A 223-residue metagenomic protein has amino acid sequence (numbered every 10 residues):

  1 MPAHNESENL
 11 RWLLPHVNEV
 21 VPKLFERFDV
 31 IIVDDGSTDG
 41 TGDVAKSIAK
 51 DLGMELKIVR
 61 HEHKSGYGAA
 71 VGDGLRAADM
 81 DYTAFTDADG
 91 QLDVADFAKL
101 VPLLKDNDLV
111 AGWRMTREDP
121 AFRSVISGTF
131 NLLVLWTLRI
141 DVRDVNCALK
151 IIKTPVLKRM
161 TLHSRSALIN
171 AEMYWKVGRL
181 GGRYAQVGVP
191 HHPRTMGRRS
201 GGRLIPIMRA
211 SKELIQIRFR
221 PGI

Functional and structural regions predicted by a protein language model:
A3-H4, V33-D35, H61: Conserved sequence signature across two-component system core domains
E6-N9, S37, Y67: Donor nucleotide-sugar binding loop of glycosyltransferases
E6-V21: Short, well-formed alpha-helical segments that are part of the catalytic scaffolds of diverse glycosyltransferases
F28-I31, G42-A77: Conserved donor nucleotide-binding strand/loop of the catalytic core
D34-D43, G90: A conserved acidic beta->alpha catalytic loop
V59-A78, Y82, V94-A167, P193-S211 (+2 more regions): Acceptor/aglycone-binding surface of glycosyltransferases and processive sugar-polymer synthases
D141, L162-R165, W175-H192: Catalytic donor-sugar/metal-binding loop of nucleotide-sugar-dependent glycosyltransferases
